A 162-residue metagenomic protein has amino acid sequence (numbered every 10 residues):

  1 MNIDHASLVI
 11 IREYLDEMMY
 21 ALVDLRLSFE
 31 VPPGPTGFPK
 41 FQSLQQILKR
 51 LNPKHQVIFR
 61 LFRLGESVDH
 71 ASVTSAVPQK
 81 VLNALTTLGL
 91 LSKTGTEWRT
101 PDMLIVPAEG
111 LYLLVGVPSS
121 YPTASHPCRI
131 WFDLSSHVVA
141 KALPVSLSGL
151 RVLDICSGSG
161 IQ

Functional and structural regions predicted by a protein language model:
M1, R63, R129: Short, flexible active-site loop motifs that bind/organize anionic cofactors or intermediates
M1-Y20: N-terminal extramembrane/targeting module of integral membrane proteins
Y14-T96: Accessory substrate-recognition/RNA-binding modules or partner subunits associated with SAM-dependent
D69-I130, K141: Non-catalytic substrate-recognition/targeting regions of SAM-dependent transferases
D133-Q162: Conserved SAM/SAH cofactor-binding pocket of Class I
